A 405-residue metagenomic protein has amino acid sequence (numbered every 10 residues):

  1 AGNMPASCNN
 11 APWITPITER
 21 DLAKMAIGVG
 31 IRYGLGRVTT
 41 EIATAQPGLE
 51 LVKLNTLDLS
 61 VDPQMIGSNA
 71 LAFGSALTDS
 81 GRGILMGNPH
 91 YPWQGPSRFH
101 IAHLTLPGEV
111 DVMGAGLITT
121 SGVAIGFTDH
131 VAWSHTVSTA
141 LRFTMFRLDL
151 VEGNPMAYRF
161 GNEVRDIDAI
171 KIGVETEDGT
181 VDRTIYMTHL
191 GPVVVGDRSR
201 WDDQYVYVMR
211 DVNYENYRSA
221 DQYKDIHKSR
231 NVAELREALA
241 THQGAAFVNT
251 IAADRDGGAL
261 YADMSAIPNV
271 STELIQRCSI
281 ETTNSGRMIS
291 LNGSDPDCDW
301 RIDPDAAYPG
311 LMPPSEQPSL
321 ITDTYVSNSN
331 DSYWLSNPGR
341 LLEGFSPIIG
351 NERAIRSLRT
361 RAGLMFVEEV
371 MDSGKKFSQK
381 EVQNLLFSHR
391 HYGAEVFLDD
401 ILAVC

Functional and structural regions predicted by a protein language model:
A1-V404: Mature extracytoplasmic enzyme cores
